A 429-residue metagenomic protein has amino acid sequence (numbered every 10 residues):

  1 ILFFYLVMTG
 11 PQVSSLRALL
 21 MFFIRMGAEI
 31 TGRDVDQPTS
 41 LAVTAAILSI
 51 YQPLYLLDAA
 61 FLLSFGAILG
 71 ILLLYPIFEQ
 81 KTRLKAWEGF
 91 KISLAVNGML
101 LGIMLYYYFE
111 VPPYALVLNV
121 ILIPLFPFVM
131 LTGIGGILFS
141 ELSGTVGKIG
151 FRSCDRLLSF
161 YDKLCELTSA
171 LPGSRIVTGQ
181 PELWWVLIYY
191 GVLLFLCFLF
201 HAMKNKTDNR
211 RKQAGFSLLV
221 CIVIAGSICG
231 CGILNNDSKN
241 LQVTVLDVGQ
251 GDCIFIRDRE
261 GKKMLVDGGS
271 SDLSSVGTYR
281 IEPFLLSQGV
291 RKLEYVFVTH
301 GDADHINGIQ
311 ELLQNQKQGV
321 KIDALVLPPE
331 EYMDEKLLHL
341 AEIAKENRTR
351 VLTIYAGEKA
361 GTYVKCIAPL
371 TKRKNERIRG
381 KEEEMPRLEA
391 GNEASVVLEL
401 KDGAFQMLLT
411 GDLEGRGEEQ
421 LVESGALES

Functional and structural regions predicted by a protein language model:
I1-L116, P181-N236, E419: Hydrophobic alpha-helical transmembrane segments in multi-pass membrane proteins
T9, A28-R33, Q52, F126 (+4 more regions): Generic secondary-structure signature for well-ordered alpha-helical cores
F22, A115, G133, T278-Y279 (+1 more regions): A generic alpha-helix surface/boundary motif
F22, L41-A45, M130, K163 (+1 more regions): Generic alpha-helical secondary structure signal
P38-T39, L94, F126-P127, L273 (+1 more regions): A generic short alpha-helical patch detector that favors 3-5-residue windows in or near N-terminal regions
Q52, L101, I123-F126, L327-P328 (+1 more regions): Hydrophobic alpha-helix-in-membranes signature
L69-S174: Alpha-helical transmembrane segments of multi-pass integral membrane proteins
K81, A86, L138-S429: Non-globular, low-confidence helical/coil segments that flank catalytic cores
